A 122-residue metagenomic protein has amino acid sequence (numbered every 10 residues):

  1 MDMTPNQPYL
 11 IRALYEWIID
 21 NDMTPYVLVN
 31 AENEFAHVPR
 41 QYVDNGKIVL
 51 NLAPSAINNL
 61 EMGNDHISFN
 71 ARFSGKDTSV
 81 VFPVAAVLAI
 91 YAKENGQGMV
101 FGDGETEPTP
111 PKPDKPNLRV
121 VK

Functional and structural regions predicted by a protein language model:
D2-T4: Contiguous, structured surface segment used for ligand recognition
Y9, I19-N33, H37: A charge-rich, low-complexity, intrinsically flexible signal that marks solvent-exposed coils, linkers, repeats
W17-D20, Q41-S55: N-terminal intrinsically disordered, cationic/polar leader segments that include organellar targeting peptides
L28, N51, N70, V100-G102: Short, acidic/hydrophobic/Gly-rich beta-strand patch recurrent on exposed beta strands that often constitutes part
P54, N58-A85: Mid-chain, well-packed structural core segment of small domains
A92-T106: Short acidic, Gly/Pro-enriched loop/turn segments at secondary-structure junctions
D103, E107-V121: Short hydrophobic short-linear motifs embedded in intrinsically disordered terminal tails or helical linkers
